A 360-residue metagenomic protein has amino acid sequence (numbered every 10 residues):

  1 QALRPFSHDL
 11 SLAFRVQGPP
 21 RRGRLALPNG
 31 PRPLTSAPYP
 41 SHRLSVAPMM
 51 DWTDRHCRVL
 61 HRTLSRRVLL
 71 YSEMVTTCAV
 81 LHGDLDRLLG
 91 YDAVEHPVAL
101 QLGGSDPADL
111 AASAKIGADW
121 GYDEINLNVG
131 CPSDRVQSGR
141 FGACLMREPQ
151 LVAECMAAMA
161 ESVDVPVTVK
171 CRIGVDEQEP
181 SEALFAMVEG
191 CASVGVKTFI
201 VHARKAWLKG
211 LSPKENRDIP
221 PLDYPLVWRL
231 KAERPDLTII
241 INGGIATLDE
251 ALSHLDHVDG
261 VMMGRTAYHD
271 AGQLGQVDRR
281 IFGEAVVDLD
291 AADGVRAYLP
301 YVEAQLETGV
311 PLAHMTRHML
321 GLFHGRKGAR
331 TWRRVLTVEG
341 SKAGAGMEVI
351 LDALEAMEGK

Functional and structural regions predicted by a protein language model:
Q1-S11: Extreme N-terminal basic, low-complexity initiation segments that serve as generic localization/processing leaders
F14, R22, L27-K360: Flavin-dependent oxidoreductase catalytic cores
